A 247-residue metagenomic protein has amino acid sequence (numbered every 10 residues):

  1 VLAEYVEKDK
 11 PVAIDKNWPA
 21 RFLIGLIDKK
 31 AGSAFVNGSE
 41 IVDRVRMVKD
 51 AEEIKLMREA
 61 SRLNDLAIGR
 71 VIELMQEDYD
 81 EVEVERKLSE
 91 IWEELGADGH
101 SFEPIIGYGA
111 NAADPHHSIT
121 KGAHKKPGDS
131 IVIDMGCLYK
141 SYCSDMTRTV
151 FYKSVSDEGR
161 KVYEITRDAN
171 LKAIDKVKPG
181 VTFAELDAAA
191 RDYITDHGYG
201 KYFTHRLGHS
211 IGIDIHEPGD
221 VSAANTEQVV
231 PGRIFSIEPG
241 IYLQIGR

Functional and structural regions predicted by a protein language model:
V1-R247: Active-site neighborhoods and metal-handling regions in enzymes and metal-associated proteins
